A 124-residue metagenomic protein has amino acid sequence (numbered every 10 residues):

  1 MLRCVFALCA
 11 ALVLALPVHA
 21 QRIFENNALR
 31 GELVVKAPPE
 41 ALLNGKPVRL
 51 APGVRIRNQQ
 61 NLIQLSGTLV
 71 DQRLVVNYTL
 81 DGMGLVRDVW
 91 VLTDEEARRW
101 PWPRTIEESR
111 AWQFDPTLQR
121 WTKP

Functional and structural regions predicted by a protein language model:
L2-V5, L16-L43, P47, N61-P124: Short, flexible, surface-exposed loop segments at domain boundaries
L8-L14: Hydrophobic core
A51-Q59: Short, structured beta-strand/loop micro-motifs enriched in basic residues and often containing a Trp
